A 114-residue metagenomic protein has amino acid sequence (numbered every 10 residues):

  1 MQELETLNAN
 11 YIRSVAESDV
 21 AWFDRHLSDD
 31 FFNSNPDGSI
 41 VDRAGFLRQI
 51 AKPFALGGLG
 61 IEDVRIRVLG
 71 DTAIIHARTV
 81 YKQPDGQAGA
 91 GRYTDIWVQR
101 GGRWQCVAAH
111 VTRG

Functional and structural regions predicted by a protein language model:
M1-R25, D30-G114: A beta-strand edge to alpha-helix "cap/lid" segment located at domain peripheries
